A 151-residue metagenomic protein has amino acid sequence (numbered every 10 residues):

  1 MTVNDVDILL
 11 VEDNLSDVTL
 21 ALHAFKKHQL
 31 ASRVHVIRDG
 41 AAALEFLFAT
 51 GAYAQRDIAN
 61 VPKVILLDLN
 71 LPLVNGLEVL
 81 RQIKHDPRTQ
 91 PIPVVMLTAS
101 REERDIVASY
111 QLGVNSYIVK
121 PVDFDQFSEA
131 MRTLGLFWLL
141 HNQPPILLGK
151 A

Functional and structural regions predicted by a protein language model:
M1-L10, L15-H35, D39-L44, F48 (+2 more regions): Non-catalytic signal-transmission and effector/linker regions of two-component phosphorelay proteins
V36, L71-V74: Residue-level signal for the "D+5" position in two-component response regulator receiver
R56-N60, K84-P91, L112: Conserved phosphotransfer cores of two-component systems
D68, T98: Active-site residues of response regulator receiver
P72, Q90, E102: The feature encodes the CheY-like receiver
N115: Short, glycine/charged-rich "phosphate-handling" switch motifs in NTP-dependent and phosphotransfer domains
K120: A Lys-centered signature of the CheY-like receiver
